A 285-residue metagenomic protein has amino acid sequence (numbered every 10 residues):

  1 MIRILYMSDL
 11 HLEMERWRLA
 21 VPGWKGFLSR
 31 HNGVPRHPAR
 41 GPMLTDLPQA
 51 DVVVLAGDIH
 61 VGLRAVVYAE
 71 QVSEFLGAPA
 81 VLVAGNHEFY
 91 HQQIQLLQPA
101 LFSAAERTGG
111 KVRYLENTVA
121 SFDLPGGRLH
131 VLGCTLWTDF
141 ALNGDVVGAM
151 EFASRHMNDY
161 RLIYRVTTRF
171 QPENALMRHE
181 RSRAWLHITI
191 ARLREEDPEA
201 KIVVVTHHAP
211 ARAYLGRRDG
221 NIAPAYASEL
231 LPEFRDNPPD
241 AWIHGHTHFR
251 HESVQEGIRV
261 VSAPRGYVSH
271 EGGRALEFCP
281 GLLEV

Functional and structural regions predicted by a protein language model:
M1-L5, V119-G133, V254-R259: Beta-strand-turn-beta hairpins that frame and shape the catalytic cleft of phosphate-ester-processing enzymes
M1-V83, E88-L96, R165: N-terminal active-site segment of His-dependent metallophosphoesterases
Y6-S8, V53-D58, V81-N86, R113-T118 (+3 more regions): Active-site neighborhood of phospho(di)ester-bond hydrolases with catalytic His/Asp-centered motifs
H11-W17, H60-V66, H87-L97, V119-D123 (+4 more regions): Active-site environment of divalent metal-dependent phosphoester hydrolases
V67-Q71, L96-A100, G220-L230: Charged helix-capping and loop-helix junction motifs
I94-L115: Glycine/small-residue-rich loop that forms an oxyanion/phosphate-binding "nest" at active or ligand-binding sites
D123-P125, G216-D240, H248-V285: Binuclear metal-dependent phosphoesterase catalytic core
L132-I202, H208-A213, R217: Active-site-proximal loop/helix segment associated with metal-binding centers of metalloenzymes
